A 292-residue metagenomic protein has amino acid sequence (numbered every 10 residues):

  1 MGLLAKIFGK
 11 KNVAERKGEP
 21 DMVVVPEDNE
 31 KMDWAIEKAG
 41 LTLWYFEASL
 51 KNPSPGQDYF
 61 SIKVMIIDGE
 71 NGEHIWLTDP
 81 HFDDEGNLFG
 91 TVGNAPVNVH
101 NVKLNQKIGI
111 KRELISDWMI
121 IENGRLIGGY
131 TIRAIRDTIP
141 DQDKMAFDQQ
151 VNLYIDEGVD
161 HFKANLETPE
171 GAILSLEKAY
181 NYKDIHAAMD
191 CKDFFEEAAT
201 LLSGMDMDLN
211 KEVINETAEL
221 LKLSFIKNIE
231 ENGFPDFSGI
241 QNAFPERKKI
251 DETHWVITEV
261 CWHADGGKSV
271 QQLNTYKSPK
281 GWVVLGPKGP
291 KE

Functional and structural regions predicted by a protein language model:
F8-Q57: OB/S1-fold single-stranded nucleic-acid-binding modules and their adjacent gly/ser/pro-rich low-complexity linkers
A39, G72, H81-E85, F89-D160: Cys-His-centered catalytic/binding microenvironment captured across papain-like cysteine peptidases and homologous
Q57-I67, I240-F244, V256: Long, contiguous regulatory modules within eukaryotic nuclear regulatory proteins
K63-I67, T91-G93, W255-A264: Short beta-strand segments that buttress and anchor functional surface loops
I67-T78: Short coil-to-beta-strand transition motifs
M119, H254-E292: Short beta-strand edge/turn micro-motifs at domain boundaries
D156-I185, F194-T200: Short, low-complexity N-terminal intrinsically disordered segments enriched in polar/charged residues
T200-G267: Surface-exposed, charged secondary-structure patches
